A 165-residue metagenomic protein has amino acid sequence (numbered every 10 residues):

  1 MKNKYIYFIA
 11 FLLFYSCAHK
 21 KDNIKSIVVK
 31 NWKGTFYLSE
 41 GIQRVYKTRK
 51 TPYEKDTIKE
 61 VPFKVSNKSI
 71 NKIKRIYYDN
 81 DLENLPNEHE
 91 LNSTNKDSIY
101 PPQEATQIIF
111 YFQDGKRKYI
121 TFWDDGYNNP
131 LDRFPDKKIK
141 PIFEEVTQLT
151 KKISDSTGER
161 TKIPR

Functional and structural regions predicted by a protein language model:
M1-Y5: Positively charged n-region of N-terminal signal peptides that target proteins for export
Y15-S16: C-terminal motif of bacterial Sec signal peptides marking the signal peptidase cleavage site
H19-V28, N92-R165: Short, well-ordered, aromatic-rich surface patches in folded extracellular/luminal domains
K25-R44: Post-signal peptide N-terminal segment of mature Sec-exported envelope proteins
L38-G41, D56-V65, K116-G126: Short amphipathic beta-strand/extended segments with alternating polar/hydrophobic composition
I42-K50, P102: A short, structured beta-strand/loop element
P52-P86: A short-motif feature that recognizes glycine-rich, charge-decorated loops that bind or process nucleotide phosphates
